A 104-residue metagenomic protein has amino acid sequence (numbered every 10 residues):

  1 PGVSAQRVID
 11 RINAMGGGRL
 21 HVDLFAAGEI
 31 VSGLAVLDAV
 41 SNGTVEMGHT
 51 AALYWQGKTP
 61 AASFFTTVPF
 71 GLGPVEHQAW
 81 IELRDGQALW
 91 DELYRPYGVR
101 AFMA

Functional and structural regions predicted by a protein language model:
P1-D23, D85: Short, polar/charged alpha-helical segment
P1-S4, G28, S32, I81-E82: Extracytoplasmic/periplasmic, Sec-exported soluble proteins
I9-N13, D38-S41, E46, A51-A104: Contiguous mixed-secondary-structure segments that line small-molecule binding/active-site clefts of soluble domains
R19-F25, G71-V75: Glycine-/proline-rich flexible loop or hinge segments
L24-D38: Short helix-initiation/N-cap motifs at beta->coil->alpha
